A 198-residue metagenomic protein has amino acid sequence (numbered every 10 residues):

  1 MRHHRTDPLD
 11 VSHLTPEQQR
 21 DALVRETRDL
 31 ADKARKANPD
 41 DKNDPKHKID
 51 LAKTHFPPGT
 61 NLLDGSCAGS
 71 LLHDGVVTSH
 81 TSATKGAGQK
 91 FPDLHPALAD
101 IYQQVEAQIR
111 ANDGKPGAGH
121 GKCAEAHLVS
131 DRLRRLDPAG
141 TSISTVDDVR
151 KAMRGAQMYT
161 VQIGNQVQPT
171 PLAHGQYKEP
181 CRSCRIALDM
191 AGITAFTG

Functional and structural regions predicted by a protein language model:
M1-G198: Zinc-dependent deaminase catalytic domain
